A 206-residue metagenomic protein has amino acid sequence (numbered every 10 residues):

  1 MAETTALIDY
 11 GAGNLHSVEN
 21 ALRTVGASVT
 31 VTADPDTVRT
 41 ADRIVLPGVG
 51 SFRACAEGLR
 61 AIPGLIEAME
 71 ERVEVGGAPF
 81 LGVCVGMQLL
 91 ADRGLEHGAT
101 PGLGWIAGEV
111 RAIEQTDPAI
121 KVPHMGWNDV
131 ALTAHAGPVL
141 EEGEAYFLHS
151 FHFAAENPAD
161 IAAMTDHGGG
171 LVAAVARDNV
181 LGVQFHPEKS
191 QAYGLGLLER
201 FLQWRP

Functional and structural regions predicted by a protein language model:
A2-A6: Extreme N-terminal starter segment of soluble prokaryotic enzymes
I8-Y10: Short hydrophobic segments within beta-strands
V18: Divalent-cation-assisted or electrostatically stabilized phosphate/pyrophosphate-binding catalytic cores
R23-T24, R39-R53: Conserved beta-strand hairpin/beta-sheet module of binuclear metal-dependent hydrolase folds, prominently
S28, R43, P79-L81, E144: Structural signature of beta-strand start/N-cap positions in the alpha/beta core of ABC transporter nucleotide-binding
V29-T40: Short acidic low-complexity segments
G50-H124: Cysteine-nucleophile active-site neighborhood
E74-V75, G108-P206: Amide-donor transfer/coupling interface in amidating biosynthetic enzymes
